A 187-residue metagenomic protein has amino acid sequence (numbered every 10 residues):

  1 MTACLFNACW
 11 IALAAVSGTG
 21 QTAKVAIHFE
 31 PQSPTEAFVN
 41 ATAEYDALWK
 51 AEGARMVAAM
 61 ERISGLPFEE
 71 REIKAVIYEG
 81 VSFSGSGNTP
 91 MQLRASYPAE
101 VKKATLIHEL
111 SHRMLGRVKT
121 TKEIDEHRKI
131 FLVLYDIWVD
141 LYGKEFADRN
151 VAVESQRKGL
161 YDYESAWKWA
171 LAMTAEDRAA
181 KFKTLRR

Functional and structural regions predicted by a protein language model:
A3-A15: Bacterial N-terminal signal peptides
V16-G20: Sec/Tat signal peptide C-region and signal peptidase I cleavage site
F29-T89, L141-G143, N150: Auxiliary, metal-adjacent structural segments of Zn-dependent hydrolase domains
R55, A59, V101, T105 (+1 more regions): Extracytoplasmic/secreted proteins, especially bacterial periplasmic and envelope-associated proteins
M60-P67, M114, V118, L134-L141 (+1 more regions): Sec/Tat-exported extracytoplasmic proteins
A104-V118: Active-site recognition of the HExxH zinc-binding catalytic motif
V118-A166: Post-HExxH zinc-binding segment in Zn-dependent metallohydrolases
E154-R187: Pan-zinc metallopeptidase signature
